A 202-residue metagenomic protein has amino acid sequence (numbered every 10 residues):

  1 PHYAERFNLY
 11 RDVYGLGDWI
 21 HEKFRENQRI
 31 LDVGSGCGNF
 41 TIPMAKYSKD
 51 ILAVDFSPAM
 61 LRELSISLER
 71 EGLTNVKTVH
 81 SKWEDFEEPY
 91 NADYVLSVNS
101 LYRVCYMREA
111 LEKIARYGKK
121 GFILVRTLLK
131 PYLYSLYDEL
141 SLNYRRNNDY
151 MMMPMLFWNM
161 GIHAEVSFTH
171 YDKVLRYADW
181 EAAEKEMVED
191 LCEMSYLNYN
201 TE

Functional and structural regions predicted by a protein language model:
P1-R25: Conserved class I S-adenosyl-L-methionine
G34-G38: Class I SAM-dependent methyltransferase "Motif I" SAM/SAH-binding loop
N39-N75, V79-E84: Class I SAM-dependent methyltransferase SAM/SAH-binding core
Y94-Y106: A short SAM/SAH-binding and catalytic strip from SAM-dependent methyltransferases
K119-L129: Conserved beta-strand signature within the Rossmann-like core of class I S-adenosyl-L-methionine
T127-R145: Short, glycine-/aromatic-enriched active-site segment of Class I SAM-dependent methyltransferases
R146-G161, V166-S167: Short alpha-helix
H170-E202: C-terminal helical/coil "lid" or tail adjacent to the Rossmann-like core of SAM-dependent
